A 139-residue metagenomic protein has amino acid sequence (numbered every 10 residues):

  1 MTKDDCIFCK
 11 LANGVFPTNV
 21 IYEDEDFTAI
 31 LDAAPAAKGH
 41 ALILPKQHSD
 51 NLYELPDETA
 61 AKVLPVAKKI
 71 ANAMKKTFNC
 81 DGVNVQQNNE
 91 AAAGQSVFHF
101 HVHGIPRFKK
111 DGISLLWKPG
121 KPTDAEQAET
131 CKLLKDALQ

Functional and structural regions predicted by a protein language model:
M1-Q139: HIT superfamily nucleotide-processing domains
